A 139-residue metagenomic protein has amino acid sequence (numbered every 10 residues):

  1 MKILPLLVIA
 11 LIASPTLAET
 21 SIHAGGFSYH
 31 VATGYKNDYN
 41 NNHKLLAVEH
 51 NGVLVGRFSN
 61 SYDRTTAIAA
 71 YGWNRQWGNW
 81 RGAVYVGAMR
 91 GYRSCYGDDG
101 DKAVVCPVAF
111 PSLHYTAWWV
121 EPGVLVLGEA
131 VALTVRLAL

Functional and structural regions predicted by a protein language model:
M1-T20: Cleavable N-terminal export/targeting peptides
A18-I68: Short glycine/proline- and aromatic-enriched beta-strand/turn motifs that initiate or cap beta-hairpins
S21-I22, G26-V31, L113, E129-L139: Outer-membrane beta-barrel "beta-signal"
A24-S28, V55-S59, V84-R90, V124-G128: Transmembrane beta-barrel strands of outer-membrane/channel proteins
Y39-E49, D63-A69, A103-A109, T116-W118 (+1 more regions): Residues that define the transmembrane beta-barrel architecture of outer-membrane proteins
E49, G72-N74, S112-T116, G123 (+1 more regions): Transmembrane beta-barrel domains of outer membrane proteins
N51-V55, G78-G82, A117-P122: Repeated loop/turn-to-beta-strand initiation elements of outer-membrane beta-barrel proteins
Y85-P111, V126-T134: Outer-membrane beta-barrel translocator/channel fold
